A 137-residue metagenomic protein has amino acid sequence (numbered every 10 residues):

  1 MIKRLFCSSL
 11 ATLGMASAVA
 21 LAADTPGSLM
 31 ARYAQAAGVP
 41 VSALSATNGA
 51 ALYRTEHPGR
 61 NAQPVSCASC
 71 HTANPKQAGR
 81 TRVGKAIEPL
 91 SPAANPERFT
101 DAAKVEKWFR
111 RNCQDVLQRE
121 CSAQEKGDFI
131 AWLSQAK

Functional and structural regions predicted by a protein language model:
M1-S9: Bacterial N-terminal signal peptides that target proteins for export
S8-S17: Bacterial N-terminal signal peptides
A18-A22: Sec/Tat signal peptide C-region and signal peptidase I cleavage site
D24-N61: Electrostatic cytochrome c docking/interface patches
P64-N74, F129: The canonical Cys-X-X-Cys-His
G79-A86: Short cysteine/histidine-rich zinc-coordinating motifs and their immediately flanking basic loops
E88-A103: Short microdomains enriched in Cys/His and/or Lys/Arg
E106-K137: C-terminal capping alpha-helices of c-type cytochrome domains
